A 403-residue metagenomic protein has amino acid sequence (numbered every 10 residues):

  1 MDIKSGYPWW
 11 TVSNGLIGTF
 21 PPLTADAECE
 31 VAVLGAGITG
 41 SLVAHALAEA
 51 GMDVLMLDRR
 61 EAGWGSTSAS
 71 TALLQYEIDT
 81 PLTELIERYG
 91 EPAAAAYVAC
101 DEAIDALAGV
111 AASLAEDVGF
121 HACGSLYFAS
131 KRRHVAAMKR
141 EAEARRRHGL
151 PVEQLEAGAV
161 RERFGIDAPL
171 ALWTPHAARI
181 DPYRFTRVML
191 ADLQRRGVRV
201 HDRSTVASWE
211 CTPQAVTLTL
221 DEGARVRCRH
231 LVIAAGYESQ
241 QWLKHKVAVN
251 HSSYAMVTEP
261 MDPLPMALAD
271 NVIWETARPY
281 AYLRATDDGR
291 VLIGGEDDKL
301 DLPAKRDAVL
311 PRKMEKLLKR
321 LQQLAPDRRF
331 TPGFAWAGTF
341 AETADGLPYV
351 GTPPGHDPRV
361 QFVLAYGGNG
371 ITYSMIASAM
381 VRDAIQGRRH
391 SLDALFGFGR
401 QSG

Functional and structural regions predicted by a protein language model:
M1-V31: Extreme N-terminal leader/targeting segments of oxidoreductases
C29-M56: N-terminal Rossmann-like FAD-binding beta1-loop-alpha1 element of flavoenzymes
E49-A69: Glycine-rich FAD pyrophosphate-binding loop
T71-L74, I78-D79, T83, C123-Y127 (+2 more regions): Central beta-strand plus flanking loop segment that forms part of the substrate or channel wall within the catalytic
R88-D192: Rossmann-like flavin
E143-A144, A171-E222, V226-R229: Helical element adjacent to the flavin cofactor pocket in flavoenzyme catalytic cores
H176, K299-D301, R306-D307, Q322-G403: C-terminal catalytic lobe of FAD-dependent flavoproteins
W209-T286: Flavin-dependent oxidoreductases
